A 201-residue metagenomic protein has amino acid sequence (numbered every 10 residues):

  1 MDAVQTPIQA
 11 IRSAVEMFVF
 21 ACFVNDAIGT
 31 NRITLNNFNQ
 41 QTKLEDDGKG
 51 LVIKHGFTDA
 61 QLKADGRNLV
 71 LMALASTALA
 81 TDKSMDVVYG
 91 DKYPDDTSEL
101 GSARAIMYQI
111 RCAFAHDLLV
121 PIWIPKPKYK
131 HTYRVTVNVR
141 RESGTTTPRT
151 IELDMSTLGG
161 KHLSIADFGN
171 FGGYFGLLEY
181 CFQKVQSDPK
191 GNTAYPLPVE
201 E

Functional and structural regions predicted by a protein language model:
M1-Q41: N-terminal, charge-rich interaction modules
D2-Q5, T97-R104, N170: Short, structured coil/loop segments at alpha-helix boundaries
S13, M17-T30, A73-V88, H131-E201: Amphipathic, Lys/Arg-enriched alpha-helical patches that create a basic surface for binding polyanionic ligands
D26-S102: Short, contiguous, well-structured surface segments enriched in hydrophobic/aromatic residues
Y93, V120, I124, T147 (+1 more regions): Intrinsic-disorder/low-complexity coil detector
G101-K126: Histidine-centered, metal-coordinating catalytic motifs and their short helical/loop contexts
